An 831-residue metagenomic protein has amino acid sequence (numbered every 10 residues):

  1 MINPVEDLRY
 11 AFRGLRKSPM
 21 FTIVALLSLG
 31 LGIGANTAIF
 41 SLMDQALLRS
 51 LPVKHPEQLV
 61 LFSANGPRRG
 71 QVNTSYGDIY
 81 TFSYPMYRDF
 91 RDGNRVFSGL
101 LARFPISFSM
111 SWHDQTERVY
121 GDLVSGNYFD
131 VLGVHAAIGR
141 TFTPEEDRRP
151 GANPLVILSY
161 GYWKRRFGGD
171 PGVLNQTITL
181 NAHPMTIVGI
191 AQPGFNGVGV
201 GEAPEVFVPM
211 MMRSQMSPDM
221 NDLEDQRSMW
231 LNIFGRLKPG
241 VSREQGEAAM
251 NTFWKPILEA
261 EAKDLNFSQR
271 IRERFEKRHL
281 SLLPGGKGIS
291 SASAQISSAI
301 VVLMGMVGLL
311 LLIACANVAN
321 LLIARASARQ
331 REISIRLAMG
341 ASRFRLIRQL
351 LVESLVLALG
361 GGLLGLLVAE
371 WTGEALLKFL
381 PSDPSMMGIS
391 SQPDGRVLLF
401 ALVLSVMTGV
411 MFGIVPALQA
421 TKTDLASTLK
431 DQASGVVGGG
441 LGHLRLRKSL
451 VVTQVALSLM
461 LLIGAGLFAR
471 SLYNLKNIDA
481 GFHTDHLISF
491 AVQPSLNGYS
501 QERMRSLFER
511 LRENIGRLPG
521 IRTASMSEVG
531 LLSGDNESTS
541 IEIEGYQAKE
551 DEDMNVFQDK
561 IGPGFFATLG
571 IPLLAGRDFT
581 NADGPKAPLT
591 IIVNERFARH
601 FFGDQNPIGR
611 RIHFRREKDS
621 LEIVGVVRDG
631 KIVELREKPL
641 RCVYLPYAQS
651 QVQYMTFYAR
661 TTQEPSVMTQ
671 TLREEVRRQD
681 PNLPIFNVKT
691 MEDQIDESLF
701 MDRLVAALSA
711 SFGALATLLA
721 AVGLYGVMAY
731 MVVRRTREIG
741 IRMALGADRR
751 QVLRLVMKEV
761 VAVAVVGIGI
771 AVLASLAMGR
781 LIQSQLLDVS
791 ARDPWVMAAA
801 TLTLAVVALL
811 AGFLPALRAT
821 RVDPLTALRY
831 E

Functional and structural regions predicted by a protein language model:
M1-F21, V53, Q115-T116, R149-G151 (+11 more regions): Membrane-helix entry/capping segments
M1-T22, G288-A292, L321-R348, V352 (+3 more regions): Alpha-helical transmembrane segments of integral membrane proteins
S18-A46, S50, I313-C315, A358-G362 (+4 more regions): Short, strongly hydrophobic transmembrane alpha-helices
L31-N65, T372-P381, L457-H486, A729 (+3 more regions): Alpha-helical transmembrane segments
I39, A319, L355-T428, R470 (+1 more regions): Small-residue-rich transmembrane alpha-helices
L51-S107, M229-N232, D264, L475 (+1 more regions): Membrane-proximal extracellular/periplasmic loop immediately following the first transmembrane helix
G121-P144, N153-S298, E374-K378, G464 (+3 more regions): Mid-to-C-terminal secondary-structure elements that act as membrane-proximal/extracytoplasmic interface segments
A314-A358, V436-V437, V722-A764, I768 (+3 more regions): Interfacial "coupling" helices/loops that link adjacent transmembrane helices in transporter permeases
